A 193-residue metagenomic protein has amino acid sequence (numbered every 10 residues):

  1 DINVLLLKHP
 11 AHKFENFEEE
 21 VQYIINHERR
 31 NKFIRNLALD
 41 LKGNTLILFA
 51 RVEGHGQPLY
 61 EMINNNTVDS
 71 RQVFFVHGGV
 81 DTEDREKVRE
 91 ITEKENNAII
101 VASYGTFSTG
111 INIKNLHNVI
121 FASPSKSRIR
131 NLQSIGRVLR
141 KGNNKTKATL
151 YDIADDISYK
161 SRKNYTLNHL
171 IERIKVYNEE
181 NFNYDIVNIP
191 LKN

Functional and structural regions predicted by a protein language model:
D1-F17, V176-N183: Conserved P-loop NTPase
N3, A11-A50, G54-N66: Conserved interdomain hinge at the start of the Helicase C-terminal
N3-L7, L46-A50, F74-G78, I100-S103: Short, conserved beta-strand edge motifs with alternating hydrophobic and charged residues
V21-H27, F75-G79, N97: Short, flexible loop segments at the rims of nucleotide/cofactor-binding pockets, characterized by
G43-N44, R71-Q72, N96-A98: Short coil/turn segments at beta-strand junctions that form active-site/ligand-binding loops
N44, F182-N193: Long, largely alpha-helical accessory region at the distal end of helicase-like NTP-driven motors
L46, Y60, N64-E86: Conserved RecA-like helicase motor-core motifs
G78-N183: Conserved RecA-like P-loop NTPase helicase motor core
